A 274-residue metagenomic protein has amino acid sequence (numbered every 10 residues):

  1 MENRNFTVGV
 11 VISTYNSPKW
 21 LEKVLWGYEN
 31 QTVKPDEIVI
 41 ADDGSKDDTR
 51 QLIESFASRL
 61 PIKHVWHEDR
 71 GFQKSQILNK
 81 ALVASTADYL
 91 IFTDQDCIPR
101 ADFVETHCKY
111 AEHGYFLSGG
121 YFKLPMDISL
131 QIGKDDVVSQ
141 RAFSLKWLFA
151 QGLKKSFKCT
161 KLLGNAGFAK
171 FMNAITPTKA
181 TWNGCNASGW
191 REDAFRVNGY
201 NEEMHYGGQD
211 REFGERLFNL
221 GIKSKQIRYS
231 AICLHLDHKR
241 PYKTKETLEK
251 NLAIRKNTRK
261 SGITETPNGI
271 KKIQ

Functional and structural regions predicted by a protein language model:
F6-G9, E37, E212: Cell-envelope/extracellular polymer assembly enzymes that use nucleotide-activated donors
W26-P35: Short, acidic, metal-binding catalytic loop of nucleotide-sugar glycosyltransferases
P35-G44, V65-H67: Short beta-strand/loop segment that forms part of the nucleotide-sugar
D42-Q51, C97: A conserved acidic beta->alpha catalytic loop
E68-S85, D102: Glycine-rich, basic loop-to-helix element that forms the pyrophosphate-binding segment of sugar-nucleotide handling
L90: Short aromatic/hydrophobic "clamp" motif used to bind/position activated sugar donors
D102-Q151: Conserved donor NDP-sugar-binding/catalytic core segment of glycosyltransferases
C185, Y206-F213: Acidic donor-binding loop at a coil-to-helix junction in glycosyltransferase catalytic cores that engages
